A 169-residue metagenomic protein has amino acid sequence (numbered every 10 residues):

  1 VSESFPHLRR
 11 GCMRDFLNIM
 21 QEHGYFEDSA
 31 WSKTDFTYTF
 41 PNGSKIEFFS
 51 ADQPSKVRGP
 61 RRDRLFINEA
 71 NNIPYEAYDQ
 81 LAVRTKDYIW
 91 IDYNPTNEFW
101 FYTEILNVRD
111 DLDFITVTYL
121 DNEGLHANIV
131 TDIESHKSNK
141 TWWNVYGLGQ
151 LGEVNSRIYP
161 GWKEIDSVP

Functional and structural regions predicted by a protein language model:
S4-D63, N144, L151-G152: Inter-Walker segment of RecA-like/P-loop motor cores
F5, I67-N71: Conserved Walker B
T37-P41, I105-D110, P169: Short, conserved catalytic or adaptor-binding loops enriched in Gly and charged residues
L65-I67, I91: Short catalytic-loop micro-motif centered on adjacent basic/acidic residues
E69, L81, G147: Short, conserved catalytic/metal-binding motifs centered on acidic residues
N72-S138: ASCE P-loop NTPase helicase motor core
N122-P169: ATPase catalytic-site recognition across NTP-hydrolyzing enzymes
